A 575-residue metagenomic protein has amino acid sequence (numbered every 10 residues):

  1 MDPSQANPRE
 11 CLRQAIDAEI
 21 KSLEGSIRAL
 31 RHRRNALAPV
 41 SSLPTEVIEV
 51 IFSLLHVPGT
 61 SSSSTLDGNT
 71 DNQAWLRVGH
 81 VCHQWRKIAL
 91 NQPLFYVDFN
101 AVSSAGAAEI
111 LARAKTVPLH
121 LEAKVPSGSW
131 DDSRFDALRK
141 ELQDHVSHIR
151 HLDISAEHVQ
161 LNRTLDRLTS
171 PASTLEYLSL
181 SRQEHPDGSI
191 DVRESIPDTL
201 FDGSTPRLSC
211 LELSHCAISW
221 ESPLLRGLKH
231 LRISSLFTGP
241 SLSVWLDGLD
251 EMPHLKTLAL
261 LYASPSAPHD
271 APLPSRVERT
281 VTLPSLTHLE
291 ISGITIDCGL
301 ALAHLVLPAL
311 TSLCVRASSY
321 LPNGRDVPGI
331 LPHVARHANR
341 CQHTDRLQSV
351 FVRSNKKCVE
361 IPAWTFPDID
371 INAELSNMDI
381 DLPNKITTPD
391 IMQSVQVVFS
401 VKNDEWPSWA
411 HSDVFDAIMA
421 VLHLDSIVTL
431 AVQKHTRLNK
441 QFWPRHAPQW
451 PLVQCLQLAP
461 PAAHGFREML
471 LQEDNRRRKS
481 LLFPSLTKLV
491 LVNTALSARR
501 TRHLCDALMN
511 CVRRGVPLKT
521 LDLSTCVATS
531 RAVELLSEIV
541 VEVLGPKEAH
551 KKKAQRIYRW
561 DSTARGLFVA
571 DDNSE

Functional and structural regions predicted by a protein language model:
M1-E575: Leucine-rich repeat
